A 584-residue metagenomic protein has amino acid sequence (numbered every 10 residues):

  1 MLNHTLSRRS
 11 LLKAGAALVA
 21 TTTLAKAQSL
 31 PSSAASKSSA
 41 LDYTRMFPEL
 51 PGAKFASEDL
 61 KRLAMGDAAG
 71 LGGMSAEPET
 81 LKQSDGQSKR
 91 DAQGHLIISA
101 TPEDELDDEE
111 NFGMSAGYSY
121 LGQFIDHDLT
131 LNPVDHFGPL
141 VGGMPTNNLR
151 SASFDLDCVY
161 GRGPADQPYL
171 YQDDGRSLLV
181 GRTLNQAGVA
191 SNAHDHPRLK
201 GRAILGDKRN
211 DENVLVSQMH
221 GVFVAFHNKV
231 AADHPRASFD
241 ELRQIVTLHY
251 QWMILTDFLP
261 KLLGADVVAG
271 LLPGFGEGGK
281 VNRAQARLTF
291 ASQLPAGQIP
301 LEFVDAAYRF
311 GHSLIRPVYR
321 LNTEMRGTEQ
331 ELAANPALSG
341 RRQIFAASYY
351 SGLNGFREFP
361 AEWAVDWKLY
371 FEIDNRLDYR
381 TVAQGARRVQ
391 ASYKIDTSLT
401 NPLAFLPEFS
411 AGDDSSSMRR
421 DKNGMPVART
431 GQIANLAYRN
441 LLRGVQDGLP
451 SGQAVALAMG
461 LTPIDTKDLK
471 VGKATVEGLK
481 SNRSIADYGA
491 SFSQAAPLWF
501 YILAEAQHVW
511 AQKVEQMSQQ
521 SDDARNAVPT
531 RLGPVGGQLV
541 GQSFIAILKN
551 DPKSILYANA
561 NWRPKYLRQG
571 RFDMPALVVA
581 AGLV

Functional and structural regions predicted by a protein language model:
L2-R209, N213-V214, A232-V584: Terminal regions of secretory-pathway proteins
Q218-V230, I245-V246: Mobile, glycine-rich extracellular loop/lid and propeptide segments that shape or gate substrate/ligand access
